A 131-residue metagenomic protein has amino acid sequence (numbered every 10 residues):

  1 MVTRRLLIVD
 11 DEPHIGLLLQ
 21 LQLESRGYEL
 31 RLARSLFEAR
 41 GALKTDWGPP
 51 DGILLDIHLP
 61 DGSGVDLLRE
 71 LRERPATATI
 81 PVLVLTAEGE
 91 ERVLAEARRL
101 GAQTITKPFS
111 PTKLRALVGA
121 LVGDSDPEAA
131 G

Functional and structural regions predicted by a protein language model:
G16, P60: The feature encodes the CheY-like receiver
L17-S25: Charged docking surfaces used in two-component/phosphorelay signaling
L32-G52: Acidic, metal-coordinating helix/loop segments flanking the phosphotransfer/catalytic sites of two-component signaling
R34-S35, S63-D66: Acidic catalytic/metal-coordinating carboxylates
G41, V65-A78: Short amphipathic alpha-helix used as the core "switch/output" element in two-component signaling
D56, T86: Active-site residues of response regulator receiver
D66, E88-I105, A116: Alpha4 helix (beta4-alpha4-beta5 surface) of REC/receiver domains from two-component response regulators
F109-G119: C-terminal output helix
